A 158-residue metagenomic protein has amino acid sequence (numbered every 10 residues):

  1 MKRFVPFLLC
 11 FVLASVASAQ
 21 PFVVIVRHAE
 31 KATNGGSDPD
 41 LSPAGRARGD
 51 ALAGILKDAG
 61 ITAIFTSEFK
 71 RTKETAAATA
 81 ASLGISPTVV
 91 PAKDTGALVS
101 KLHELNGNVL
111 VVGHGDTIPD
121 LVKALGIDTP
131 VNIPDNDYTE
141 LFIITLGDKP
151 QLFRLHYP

Functional and structural regions predicted by a protein language model:
M1-F4: Positively charged n-region of N-terminal signal peptides that target proteins for export
P6-F7, A17: Cleavable N-terminal signal peptides
V12-A14: N-terminal signal peptide c-region/cleavage motif recognized by signal peptidases
Q20-N106, T117-P158: Active-site-proximal alpha-helix that buttresses catalytic centers in soluble enzyme cores
N108-L110: Noncatalytic modules at the cell exterior or secretory-pathway interfaces, chiefly beta-strand-rich lectin/adhesion
V112-H114: Short beta-strand segments
